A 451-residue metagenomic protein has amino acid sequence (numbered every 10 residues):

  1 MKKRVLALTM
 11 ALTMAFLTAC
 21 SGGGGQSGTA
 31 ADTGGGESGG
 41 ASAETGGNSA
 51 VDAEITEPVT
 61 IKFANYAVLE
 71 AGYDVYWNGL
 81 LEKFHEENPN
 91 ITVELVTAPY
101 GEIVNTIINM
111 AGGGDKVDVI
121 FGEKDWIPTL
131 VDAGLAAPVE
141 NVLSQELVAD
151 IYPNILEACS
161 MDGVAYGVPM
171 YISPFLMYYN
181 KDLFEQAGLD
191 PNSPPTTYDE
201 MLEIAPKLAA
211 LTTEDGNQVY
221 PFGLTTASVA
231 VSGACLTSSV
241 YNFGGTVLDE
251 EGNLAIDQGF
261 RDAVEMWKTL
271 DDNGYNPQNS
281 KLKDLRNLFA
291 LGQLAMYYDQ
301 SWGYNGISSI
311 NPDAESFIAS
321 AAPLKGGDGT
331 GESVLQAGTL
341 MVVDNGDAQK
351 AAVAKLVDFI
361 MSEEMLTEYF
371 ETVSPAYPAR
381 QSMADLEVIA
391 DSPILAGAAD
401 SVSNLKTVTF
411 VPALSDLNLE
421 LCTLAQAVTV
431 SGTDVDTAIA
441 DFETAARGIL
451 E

Functional and structural regions predicted by a protein language model:
L6, C20-T129, V148, P191 (+7 more regions): Conserved N-terminal structural module of periplasmic/extracytoplasmic solute-binding proteins
G40-E54, P99, G122-L176, L202 (+5 more regions): Hinge/lid segment of periplasmic solute-binding proteins
V59, E82, E86-E87, T92 (+5 more regions): Extracytoplasmic/periplasmic substrate-recognition and gating elements
T97-T106, D125, T196-L202, P277-L291: Short helix-initiation/N-cap motifs at beta->coil->alpha
A111-G122, L135-A136, L291-D299: Alpha-to-beta junction loops
P128-L135, I155-S193, L224-D249, G329 (+3 more regions): Periplasmic solute-binding protein
A158, A321-A322, F370-T423, A427: Long, aromatic- and glycine/proline-rich binding clefts that accommodate carbohydrate-like moieties
I204-K207, E250-N279: Glycine-centered hinge/linker elements that transmit conformational signals in sensory and ligand-binding systems
